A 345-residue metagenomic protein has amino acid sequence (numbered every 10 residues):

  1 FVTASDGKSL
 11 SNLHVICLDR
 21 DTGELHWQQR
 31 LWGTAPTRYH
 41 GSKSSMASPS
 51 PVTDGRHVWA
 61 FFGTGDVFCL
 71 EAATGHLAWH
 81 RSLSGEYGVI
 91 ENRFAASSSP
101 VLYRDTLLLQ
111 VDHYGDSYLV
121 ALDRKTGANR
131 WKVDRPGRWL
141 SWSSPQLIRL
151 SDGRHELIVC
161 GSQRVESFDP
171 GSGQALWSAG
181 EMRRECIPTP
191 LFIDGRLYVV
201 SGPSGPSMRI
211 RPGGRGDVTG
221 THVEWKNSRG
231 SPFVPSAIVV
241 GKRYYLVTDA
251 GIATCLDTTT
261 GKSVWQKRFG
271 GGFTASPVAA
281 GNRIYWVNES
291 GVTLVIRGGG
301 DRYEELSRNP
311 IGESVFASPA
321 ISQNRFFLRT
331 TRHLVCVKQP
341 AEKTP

Functional and structural regions predicted by a protein language model:
F1-P345: Noncatalytic, solvent-exposed loop/strand surfaces of beta-propeller-type extracellular/periplasmic domains
